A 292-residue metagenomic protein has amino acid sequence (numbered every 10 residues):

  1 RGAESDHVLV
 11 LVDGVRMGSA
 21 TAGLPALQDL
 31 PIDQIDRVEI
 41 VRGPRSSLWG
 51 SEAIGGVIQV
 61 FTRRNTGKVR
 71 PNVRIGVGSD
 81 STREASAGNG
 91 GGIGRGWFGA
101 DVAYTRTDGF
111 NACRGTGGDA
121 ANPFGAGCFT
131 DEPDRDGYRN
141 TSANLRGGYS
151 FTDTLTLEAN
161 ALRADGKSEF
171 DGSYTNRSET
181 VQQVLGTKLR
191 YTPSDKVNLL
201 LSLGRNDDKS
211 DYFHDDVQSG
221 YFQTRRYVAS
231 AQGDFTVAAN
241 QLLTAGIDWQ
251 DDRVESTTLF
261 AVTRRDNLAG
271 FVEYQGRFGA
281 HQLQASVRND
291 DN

Functional and structural regions predicted by a protein language model:
R1-A3, D33, V41, D80 (+4 more regions): A short, compositionally biased micro-patch
G2-E4, V12-G14, R42, T62-R64: Flexible glycine-/small-residue-rich
E4, R64-T66, G91-R95, D153 (+2 more regions): A generic beta-sheet turn/junction motif
H7, D36-R37, G56, T62-V77 (+3 more regions): Transmembrane beta-strand segments of Gram-negative outer membrane beta-barrel proteins
H7, V15-R42: Short acidic/polar hinge/loop motifs at secondary-structure boundaries that mediate gating or recognition
T21-L24, R70-N72, N111-R114, F170-S173 (+2 more regions): Short acidic, glycine/proline-rich loop/turn micro-motifs
S46-S47, Q59, T66-K68, R74-G76 (+2 more regions): Periplasmic-side early beta-strands and strand-to-turn transitions of outer-membrane beta-barrels
G148-D165, T180-N292: Face-selective signature of the C-terminal outer-membrane beta-barrel domain
